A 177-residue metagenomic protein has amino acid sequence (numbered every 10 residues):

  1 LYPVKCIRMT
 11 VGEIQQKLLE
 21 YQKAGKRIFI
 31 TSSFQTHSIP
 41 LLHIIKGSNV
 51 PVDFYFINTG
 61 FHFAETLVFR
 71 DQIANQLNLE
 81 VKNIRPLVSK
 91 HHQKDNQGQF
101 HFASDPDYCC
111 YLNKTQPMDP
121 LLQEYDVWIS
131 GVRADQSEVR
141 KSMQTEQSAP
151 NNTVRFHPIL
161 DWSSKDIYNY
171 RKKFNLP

Functional and structural regions predicted by a protein language model:
Y2-P177: Nucleotide-activated chemistry modules centered on ATP-dependent adenylation/adenylyltransferase
